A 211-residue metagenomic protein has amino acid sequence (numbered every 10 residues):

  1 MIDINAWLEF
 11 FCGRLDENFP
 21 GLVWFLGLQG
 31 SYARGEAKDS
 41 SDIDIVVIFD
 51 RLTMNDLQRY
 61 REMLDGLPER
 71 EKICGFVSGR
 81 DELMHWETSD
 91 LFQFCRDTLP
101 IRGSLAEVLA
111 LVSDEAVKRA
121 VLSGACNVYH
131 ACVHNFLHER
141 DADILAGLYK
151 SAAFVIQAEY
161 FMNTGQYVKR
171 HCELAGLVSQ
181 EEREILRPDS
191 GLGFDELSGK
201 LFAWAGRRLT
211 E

Functional and structural regions predicted by a protein language model:
M1-E17, G21, A33-D39, D50-E211: Catalytic core of pol beta-like nucleotidyltransferases
G21-Q29: Short, glycine- and small/hydrophobic-rich beta-strand elements in well-ordered beta-sheets
D44: N-terminal loops that bind phosphate or other acidic moieties and the adjacent beta-alpha structural core
